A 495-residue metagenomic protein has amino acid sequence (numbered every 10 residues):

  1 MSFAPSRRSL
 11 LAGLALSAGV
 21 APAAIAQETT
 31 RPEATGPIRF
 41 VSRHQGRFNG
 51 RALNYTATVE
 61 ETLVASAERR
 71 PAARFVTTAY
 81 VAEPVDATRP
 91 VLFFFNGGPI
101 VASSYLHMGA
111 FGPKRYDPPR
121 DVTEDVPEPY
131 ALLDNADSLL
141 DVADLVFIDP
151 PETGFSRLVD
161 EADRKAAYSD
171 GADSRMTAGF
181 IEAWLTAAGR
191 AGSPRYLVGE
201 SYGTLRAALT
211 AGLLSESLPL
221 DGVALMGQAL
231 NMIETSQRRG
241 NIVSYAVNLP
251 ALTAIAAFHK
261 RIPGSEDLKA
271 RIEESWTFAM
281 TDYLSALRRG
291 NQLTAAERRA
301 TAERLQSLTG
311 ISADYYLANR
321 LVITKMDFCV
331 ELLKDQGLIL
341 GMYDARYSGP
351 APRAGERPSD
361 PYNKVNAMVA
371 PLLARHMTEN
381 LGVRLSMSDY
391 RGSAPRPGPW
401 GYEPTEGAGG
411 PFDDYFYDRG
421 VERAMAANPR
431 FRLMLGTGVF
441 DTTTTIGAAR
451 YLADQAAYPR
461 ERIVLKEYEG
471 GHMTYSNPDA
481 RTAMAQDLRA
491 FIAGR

Functional and structural regions predicted by a protein language model:
M1-P5, S9-V20: N-terminal secretory signal peptides
E28-T30, R69-A166: N-terminal cap/lid subdomain of alpha/beta-hydrolase-fold enzymes
A167-L185: Alpha/beta-hydrolase active-site loop
R190-S201: Alpha/beta-hydrolase fold nucleophile elbow
S215-G290, A300: A catalytic-pocket lid/entrance helix-loop region that shapes and gates access to the active site across common
G290-T443, Q455: Alpha/beta-hydrolase fold catalytic core
T445-A453: Short alpha-helix in the alpha/beta-hydrolase fold that links the catalytic acid
G471-A480: Catalytic histidine-centered segment of alpha/beta-hydrolase-like enzymes
